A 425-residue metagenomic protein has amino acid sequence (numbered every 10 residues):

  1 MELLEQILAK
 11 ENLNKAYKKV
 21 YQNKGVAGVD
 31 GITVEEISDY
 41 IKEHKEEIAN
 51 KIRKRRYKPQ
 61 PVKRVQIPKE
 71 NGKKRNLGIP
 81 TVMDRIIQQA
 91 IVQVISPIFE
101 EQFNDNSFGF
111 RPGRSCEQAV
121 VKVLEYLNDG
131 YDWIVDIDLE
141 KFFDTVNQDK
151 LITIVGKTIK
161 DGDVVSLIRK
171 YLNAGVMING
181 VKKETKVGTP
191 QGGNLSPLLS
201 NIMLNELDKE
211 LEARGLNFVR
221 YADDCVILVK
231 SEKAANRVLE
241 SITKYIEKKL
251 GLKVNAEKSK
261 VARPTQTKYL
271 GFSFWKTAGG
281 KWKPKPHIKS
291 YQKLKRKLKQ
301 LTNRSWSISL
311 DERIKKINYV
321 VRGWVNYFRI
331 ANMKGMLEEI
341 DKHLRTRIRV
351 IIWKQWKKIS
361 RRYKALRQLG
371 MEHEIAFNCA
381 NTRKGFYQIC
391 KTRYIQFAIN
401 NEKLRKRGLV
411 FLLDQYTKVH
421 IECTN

Functional and structural regions predicted by a protein language model:
M1-K42, E46: Non-catalytic, polymerase-adjacent accessory regions of viral genome-replication enzymes
N23-D30, E70, F99-F103, D132-W133 (+6 more regions): Short acidic (Asp/Glu) and glycine-rich catalytic loops that position anionic groups and cofactors
Y40, K51-Q66, E70, D105-Q266: Conserved polymerase palm-domain catalytic core
L77-V94, E101: Hydrophobic alpha-helical hairpins/lids featuring a short glycine-rich hinge
N173, K249-K315, V320-R322: A conserved non-catalytic segment of reverse transcriptases and RNA-directed RNA polymerases corresponding to the late
L301-R362: Right-hand nucleic-acid polymerase module
R347, W356-N425: Extended C-terminal regions of large enzymes
